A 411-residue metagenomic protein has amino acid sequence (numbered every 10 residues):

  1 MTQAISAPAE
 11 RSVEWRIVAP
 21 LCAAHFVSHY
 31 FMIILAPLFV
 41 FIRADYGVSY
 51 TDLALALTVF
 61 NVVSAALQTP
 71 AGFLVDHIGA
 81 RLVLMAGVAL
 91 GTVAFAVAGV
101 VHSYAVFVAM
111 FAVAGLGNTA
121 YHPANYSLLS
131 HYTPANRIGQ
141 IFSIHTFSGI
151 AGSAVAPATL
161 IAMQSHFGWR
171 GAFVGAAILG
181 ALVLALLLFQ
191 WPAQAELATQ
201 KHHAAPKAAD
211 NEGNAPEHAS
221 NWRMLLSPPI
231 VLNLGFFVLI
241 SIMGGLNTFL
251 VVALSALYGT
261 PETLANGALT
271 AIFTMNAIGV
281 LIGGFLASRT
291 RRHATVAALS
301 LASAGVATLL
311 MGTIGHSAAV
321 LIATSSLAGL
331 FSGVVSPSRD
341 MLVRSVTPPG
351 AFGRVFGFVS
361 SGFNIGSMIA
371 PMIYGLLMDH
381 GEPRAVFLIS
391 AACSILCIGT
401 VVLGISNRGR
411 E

Functional and structural regions predicted by a protein language model:
T2-S12, E196-L232: Juxtamembrane intracellular "pre-TM" segments in multi-pass secondary transporters
L35-A36, P228-F273, A277: Extracytoplasmic gate region of multi-pass secondary transporters
A66-H102: Conserved MFS/SLC helix-loop-helix module at the cytosolic interface between two early adjacent transmembrane helices
L67-G79, V280-R292, M378-D379: Helix-to-loop junctions at the C-terminal end of transmembrane segments in multipass secondary transporters
H77-G87, R289-L301: Cytoplasmic membrane-interface "Motif A"-like loop-to-helix N-cap segments of 12-TM Major Facilitator Superfamily
M110-G149: Cytoplasmic helix-loop-helix junction between adjacent transmembrane helices in 12-TM secondary transporters
H145-A195: Helix-loop-helix hairpin linking two adjacent transmembrane segments in secondary transporters
H293-R339: C-terminal transmembrane helical hairpin of 12-TM major facilitator-type secondary transporters
